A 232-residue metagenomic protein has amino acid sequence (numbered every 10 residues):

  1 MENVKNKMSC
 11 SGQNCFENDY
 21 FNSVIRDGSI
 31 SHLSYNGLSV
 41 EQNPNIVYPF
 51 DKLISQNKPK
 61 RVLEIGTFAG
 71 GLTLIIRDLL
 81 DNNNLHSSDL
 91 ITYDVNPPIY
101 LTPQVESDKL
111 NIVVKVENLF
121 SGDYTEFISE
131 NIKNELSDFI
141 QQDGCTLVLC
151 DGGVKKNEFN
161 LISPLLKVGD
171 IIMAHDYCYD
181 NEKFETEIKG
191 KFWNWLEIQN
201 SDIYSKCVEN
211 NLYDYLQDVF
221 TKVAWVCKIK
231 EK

Functional and structural regions predicted by a protein language model:
M1-L147, G153-K232: A short alpha-helical cap/connector motif
